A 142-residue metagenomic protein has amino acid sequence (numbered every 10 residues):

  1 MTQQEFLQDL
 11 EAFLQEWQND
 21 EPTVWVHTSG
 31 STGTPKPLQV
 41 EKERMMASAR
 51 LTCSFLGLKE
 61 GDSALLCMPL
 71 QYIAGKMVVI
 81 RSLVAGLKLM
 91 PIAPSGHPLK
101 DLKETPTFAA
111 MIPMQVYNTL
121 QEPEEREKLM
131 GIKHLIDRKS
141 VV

Functional and structural regions predicted by a protein language model:
M1-E16, E122-E124, L135: ANL superfamily adenylate-forming
M1-L10, K36-Q39, K88-P94: Short beta-strand->loop structural element characteristic of the AMP-binding/adenylate-forming
Q8-H27, E60-G61: Conserved pre-ATP/AMP-binding loop-to-beta segment of ANL
T23-R50, G57: Conserved AMP-binding A3 loop
T28-S31, A64, V79, A109 (+1 more regions): Conserved S/T- and glycine-rich ATP-binding loop of Class I adenylate-forming
R50-G61, Q71-P106: Conserved AMP-binding/adenylation subdomain of ANL enzymes
S95-V142: Adenylate-forming
